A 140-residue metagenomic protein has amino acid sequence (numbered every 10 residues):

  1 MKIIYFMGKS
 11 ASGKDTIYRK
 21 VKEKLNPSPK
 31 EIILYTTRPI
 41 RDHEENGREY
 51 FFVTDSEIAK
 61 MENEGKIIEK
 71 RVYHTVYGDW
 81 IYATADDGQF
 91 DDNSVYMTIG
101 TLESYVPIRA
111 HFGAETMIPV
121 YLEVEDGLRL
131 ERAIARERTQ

Functional and structural regions predicted by a protein language model:
F6: Hydrophobic anchor at the beta1->P-loop junction of P-loop NTPases
K9: P-loop (Walker A) phosphate-binding loop of NTP-binding proteins
K14-D15: Walker A/P-loop
Y18-R19: The feature captures the helix immediately C-terminal to the Walker
E23-I32: Post-Walker A helix-loop "phosphate-sensing" segment adjacent to the P-loop in P-loop NTPases
T36-Y96, G100-L102: ATP-dependent small-molecule kinase phosphotransfer cores that center on conserved nucleotide phosphate-binding segments
Y96-T101, F112-R136: Conserved phosphate-donor/acceptor-positioning beta-strand/loop module used by diverse small-molecule
R138-Q140: Small-molecule kinase domains that catalyze NTP-dependent phosphoryl transfer to phosphate-bearing small molecules
